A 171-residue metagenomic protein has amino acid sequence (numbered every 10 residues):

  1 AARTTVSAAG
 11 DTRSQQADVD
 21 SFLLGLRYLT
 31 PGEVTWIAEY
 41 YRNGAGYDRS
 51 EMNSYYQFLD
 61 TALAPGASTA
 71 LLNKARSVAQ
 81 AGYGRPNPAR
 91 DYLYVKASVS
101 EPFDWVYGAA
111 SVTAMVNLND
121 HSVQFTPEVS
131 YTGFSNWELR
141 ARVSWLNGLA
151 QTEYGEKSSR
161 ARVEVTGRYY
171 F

Functional and structural regions predicted by a protein language model:
A1, W36-R42, V99, V112-V116 (+2 more regions): Transmembrane beta-barrel strands of outer-membrane/channel proteins
A1-N53, L59: Signature for the C-terminal beta-barrel architecture of outer-membrane proteins
A2-A8, G32, G44-S50, F103-W105 (+2 more regions): Gram-negative outer-membrane beta-barrel proteins
A2-T4, M52-A62, E128-S130, K157-R162: Flexible, surface-exposed loop regions and adjacent strand-edge segments of Gram-negative outer-membrane beta-barrel
D11-D20, G84-A89, N117-H121, Y154-A161: Replace "Gram-negative outer membrane beta-barrel proteins" with "bacterial and organellar outer membrane beta-barrel
G25-R27, K96-S98, T113, E128 (+1 more regions): Outer-membrane beta-barrel architecture
E33-W36, F103-A110, S135-A141: Repeated loop/turn-to-beta-strand initiation elements of outer-membrane beta-barrel proteins
L93-A97, S158-F171: Outer-membrane beta-barrel "beta-signal"
